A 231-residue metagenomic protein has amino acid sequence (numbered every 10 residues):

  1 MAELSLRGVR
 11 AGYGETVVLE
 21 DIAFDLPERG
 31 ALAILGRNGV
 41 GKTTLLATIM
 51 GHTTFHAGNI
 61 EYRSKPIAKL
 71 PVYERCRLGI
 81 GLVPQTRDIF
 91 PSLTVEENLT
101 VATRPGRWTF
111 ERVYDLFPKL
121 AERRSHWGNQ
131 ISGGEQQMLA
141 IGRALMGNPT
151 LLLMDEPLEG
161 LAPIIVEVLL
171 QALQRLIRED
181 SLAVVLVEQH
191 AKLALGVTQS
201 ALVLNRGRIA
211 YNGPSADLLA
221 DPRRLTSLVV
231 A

Functional and structural regions predicted by a protein language model:
A2-A231: Glycine-rich phosphate-binding loops of nucleotide-dependent enzymes
